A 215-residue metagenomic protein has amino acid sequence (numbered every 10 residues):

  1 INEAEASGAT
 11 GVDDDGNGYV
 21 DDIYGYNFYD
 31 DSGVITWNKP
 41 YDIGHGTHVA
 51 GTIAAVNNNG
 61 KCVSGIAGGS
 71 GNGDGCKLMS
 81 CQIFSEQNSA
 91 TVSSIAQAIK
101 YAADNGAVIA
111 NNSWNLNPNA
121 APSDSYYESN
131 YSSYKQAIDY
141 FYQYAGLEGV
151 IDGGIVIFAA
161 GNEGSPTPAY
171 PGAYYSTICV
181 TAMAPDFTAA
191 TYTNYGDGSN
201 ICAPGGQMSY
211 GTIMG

Functional and structural regions predicted by a protein language model:
I1-Y26, D30-S93, N105, N117-A120 (+4 more regions): Subtilisin-like serine protease catalytic core
A50-A54, M79-S85, K100, V108-A110 (+1 more regions): Hydrolase catalytic cores
C81-Q82, N111-N115, I157-A160, T181-A182 (+1 more regions): A cross-family glycoside hydrolase active-site/sugar-binding cleft signature
I99-S129, A159: Short acidic, glycine-rich surface-loop motifs adjacent to enzyme active sites
N115-N117, I155, G161-S165, A184-D186 (+1 more regions): Catalytic metal-binding/acid-base residues of hydrolase active sites
S125-V156, S176: Catalytic-core regions built around general acid/base machinery
A169-G215: Extracellular S/T/G-rich loop segment that most often corresponds to the catalytic His/Ser-adjacent loop
